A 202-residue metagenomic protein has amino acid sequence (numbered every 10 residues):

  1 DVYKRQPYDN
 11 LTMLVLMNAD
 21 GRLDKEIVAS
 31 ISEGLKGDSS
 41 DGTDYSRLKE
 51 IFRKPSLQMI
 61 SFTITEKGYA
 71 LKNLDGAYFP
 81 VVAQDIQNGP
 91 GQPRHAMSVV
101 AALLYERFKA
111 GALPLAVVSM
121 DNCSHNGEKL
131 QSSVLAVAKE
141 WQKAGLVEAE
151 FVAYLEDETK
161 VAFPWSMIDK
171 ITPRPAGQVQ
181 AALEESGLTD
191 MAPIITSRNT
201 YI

Functional and structural regions predicted by a protein language model:
D1-I202: Substrate/ligand-engaging "lid" and interaction regions
